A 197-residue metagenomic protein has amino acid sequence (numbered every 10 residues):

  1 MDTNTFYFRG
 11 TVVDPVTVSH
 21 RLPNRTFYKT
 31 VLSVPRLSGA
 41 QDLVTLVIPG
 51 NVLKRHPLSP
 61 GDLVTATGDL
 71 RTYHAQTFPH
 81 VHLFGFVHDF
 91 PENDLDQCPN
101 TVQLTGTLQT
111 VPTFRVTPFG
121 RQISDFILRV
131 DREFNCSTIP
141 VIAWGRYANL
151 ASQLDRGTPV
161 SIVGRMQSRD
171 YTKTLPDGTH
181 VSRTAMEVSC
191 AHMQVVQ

Functional and structural regions predicted by a protein language model:
M1-Q197: Single-stranded nucleic acid-binding surfaces, predominantly the OB-fold ssDNA-binding core
